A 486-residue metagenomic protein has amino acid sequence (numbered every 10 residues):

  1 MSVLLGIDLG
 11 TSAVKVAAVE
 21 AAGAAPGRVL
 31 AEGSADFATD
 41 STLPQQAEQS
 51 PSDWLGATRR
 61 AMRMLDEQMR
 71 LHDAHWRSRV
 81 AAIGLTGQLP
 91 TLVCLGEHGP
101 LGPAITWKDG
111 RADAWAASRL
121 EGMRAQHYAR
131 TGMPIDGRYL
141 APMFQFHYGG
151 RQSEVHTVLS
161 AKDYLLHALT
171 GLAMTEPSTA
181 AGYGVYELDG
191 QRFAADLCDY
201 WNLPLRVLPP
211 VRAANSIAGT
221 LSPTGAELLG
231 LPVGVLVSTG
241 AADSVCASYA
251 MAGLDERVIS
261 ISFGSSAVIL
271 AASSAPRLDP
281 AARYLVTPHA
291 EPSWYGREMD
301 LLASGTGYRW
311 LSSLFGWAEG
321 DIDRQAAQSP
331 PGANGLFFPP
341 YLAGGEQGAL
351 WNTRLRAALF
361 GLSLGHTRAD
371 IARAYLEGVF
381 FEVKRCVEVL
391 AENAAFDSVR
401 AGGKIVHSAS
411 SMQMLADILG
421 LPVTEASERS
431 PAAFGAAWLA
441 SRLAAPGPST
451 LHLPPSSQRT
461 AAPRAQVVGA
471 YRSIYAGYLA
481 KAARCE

Functional and structural regions predicted by a protein language model:
M1-S34, A81-E121, A271-R283, P288-E486: Glycine/Thr-rich phosphate-binding loops that ligate phosphate moieties of nucleotide and other phosphorylated ligands
A31-S78: N-terminal phosphate-binding loop and adjacent alpha-helix
D40-S41, G219-L221, Q347-W351: Short acidic/His/Gly/Ser-rich catalytic and metal-binding motifs that mark active-site loops of diverse hydrolases
A47-L55, M133, V211-N215, T239 (+1 more regions): Short acidic-aromatic active-site loops that bind/stabilize oxyanions
D53-R70, G190-L197, V379-V389: Short, well-ordered amphipathic alpha-helical segments that serve as non-catalytic structural scaffolds within diverse
L55-R59, K162, A194, S222 (+6 more regions): Hydrophobic face of alpha-helices
R63-G320, L479: Glycine-rich phosphate-binding/catalytic subdomain of phosphoryl-transfer and nucleotide/sugar-phosphate-processing
